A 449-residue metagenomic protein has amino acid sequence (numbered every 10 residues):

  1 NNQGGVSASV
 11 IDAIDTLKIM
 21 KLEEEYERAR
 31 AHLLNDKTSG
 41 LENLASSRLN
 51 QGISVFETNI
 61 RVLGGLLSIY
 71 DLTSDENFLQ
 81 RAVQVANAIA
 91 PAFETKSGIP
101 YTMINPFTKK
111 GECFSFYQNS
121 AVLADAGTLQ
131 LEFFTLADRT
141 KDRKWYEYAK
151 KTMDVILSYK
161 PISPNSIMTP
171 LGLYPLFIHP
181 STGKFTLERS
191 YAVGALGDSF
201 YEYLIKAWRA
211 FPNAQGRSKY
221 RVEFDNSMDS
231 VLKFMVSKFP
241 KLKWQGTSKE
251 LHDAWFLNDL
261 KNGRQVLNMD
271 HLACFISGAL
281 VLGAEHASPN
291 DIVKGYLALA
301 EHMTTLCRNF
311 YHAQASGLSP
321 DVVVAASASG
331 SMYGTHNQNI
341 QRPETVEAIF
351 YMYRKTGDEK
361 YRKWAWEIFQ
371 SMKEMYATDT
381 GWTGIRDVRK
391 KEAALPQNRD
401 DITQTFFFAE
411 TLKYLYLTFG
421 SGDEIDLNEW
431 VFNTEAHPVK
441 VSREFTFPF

Functional and structural regions predicted by a protein language model:
N1-F449: Glycan-recognition and catalytic cores of secretory/periplasmic carbohydrate-active enzymes
